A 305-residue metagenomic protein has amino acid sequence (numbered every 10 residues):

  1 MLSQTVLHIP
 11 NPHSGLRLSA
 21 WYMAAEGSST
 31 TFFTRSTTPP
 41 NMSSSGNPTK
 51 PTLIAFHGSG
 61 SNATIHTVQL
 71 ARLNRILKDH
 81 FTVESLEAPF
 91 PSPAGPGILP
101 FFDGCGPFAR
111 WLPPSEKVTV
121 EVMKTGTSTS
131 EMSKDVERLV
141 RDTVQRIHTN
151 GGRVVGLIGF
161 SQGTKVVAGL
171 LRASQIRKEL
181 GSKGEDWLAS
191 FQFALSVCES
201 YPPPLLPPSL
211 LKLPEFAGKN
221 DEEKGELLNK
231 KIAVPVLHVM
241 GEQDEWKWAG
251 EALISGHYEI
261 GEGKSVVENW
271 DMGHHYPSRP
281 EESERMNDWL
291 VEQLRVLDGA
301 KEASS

Functional and structural regions predicted by a protein language model:
L2-G27: N-terminal cap/lid segment of alpha/beta-hydrolase-fold proteins
P51-R153: Serine-hydrolase catalytic machinery in alpha/beta-hydrolase-like enzymes
I54-S59, C198, M240-G241: The conserved beta1-alpha1 loop
T64-I65, E245-E251: Conserved alpha/beta-hydrolase "acid-adjacent" motif
I158-G163, V167: Gly/Ala-rich beta-loop-alpha elbow adjacent to hydrolase catalytic centers
P202-P204, E242-W248, H274-Y276: Acidic catalytic loop of the alpha/beta-hydrolase fold
I232, L237-M240: Short beta-strand/loop motif that positions the catalytic acidic residue of the alpha/beta-hydrolase fold
E262-S305: C-terminal catalytic histidine-bearing segment of alpha/beta-hydrolase fold enzymes
